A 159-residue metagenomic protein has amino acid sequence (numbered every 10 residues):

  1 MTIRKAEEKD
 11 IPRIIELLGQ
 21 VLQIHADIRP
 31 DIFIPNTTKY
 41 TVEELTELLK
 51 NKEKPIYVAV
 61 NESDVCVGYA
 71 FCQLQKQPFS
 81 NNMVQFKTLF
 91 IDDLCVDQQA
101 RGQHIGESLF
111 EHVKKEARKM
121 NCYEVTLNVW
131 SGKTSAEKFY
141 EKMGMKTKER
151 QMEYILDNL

Functional and structural regions predicted by a protein language model:
T2-E16: A short beta-loop-alpha structural element at the N-terminal edge of CoA-dependent acyl/N-acetyltransferase catalytic
Q23-L45: Conserved GNAT-fold acetyl-CoA-binding loop/helix
E43-V58: A short helix-loop-beta-strand connector motif used in the catalytic cores of GNAT acetyltransferases and, in some
V58, V65-L74, C95: Conserved beta-strand in the GNAT
N82-Q98, E153: Conserved acetyl-CoA binding element of GNAT-fold acetyltransferases
D93-V96, G102-K115, K142: Conserved acetyl-CoA-binding loop-helix of GNAT-fold acetyltransferases
E107, E111, K119, S131-E149: Conserved active-site alpha-helix within GNAT-family acetyltransferase domains
A117-N128: Conserved GNAT acetyl-CoA-binding A-motif
